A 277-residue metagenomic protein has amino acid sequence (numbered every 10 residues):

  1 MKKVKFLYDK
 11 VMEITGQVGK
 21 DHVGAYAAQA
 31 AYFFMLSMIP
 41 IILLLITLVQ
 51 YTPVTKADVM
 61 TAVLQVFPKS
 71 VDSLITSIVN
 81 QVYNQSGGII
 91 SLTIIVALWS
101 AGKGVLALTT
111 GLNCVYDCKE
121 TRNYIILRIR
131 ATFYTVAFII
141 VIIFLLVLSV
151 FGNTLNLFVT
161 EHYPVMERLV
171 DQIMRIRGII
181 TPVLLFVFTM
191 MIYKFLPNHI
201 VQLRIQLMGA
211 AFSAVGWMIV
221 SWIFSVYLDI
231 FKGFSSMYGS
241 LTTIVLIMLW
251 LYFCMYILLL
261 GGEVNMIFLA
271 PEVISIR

Functional and structural regions predicted by a protein language model:
M1-R277: Membrane-embedded alpha-helices and immediately adjacent juxtamembrane helical segments in alpha-helical membrane
